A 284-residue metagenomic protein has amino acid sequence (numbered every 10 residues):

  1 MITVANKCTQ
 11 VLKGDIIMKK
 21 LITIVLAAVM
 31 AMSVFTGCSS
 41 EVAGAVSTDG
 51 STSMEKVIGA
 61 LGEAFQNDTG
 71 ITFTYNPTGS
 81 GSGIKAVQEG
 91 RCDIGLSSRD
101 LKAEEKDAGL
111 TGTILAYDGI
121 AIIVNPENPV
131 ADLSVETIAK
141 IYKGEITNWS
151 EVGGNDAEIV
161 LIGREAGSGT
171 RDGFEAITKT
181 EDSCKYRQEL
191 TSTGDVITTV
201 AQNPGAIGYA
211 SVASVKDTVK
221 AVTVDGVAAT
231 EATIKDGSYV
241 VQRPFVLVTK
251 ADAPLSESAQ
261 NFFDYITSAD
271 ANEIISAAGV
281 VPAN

Functional and structural regions predicted by a protein language model:
M1-I17: Short, Lys/Arg-enriched N-terminal segments with co-localized hydrophobic residues within the first ~10-30 amino acids
T3-V4, L26-M30, V42: Residue-level detector of intrinsically disordered, flexible termini and proteolytic processing junctions
I16-I17, V29-A31: Residue-level detector of intrinsically disordered terminal segments
K19-A27: Sec-dependent signal peptide recognition, specifically the positively charged N-region followed immediately by
L21, S39-N284: Exported/periplasmic ABC-transporter solute-binding proteins
S33-G37: C-terminal motif of bacterial Sec signal peptides marking the signal peptidase cleavage site
